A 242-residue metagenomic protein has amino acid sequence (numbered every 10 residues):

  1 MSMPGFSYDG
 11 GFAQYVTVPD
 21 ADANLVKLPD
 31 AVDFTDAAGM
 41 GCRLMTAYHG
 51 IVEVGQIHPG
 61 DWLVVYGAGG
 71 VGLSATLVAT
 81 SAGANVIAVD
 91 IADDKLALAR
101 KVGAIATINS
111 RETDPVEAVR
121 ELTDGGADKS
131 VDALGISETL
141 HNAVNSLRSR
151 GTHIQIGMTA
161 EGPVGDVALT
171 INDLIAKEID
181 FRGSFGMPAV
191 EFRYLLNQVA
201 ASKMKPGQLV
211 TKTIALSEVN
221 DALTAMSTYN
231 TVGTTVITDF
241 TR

Functional and structural regions predicted by a protein language model:
M1-L25: Glycine-rich phosphate/adenylate-binding loop and adjacent beta-alpha elements of nucleotide- or dinucleotide-binding
Y15, H49, V64-A68, A88-V89 (+5 more regions): Glycine- and other small-residue-rich loops at beta-strand/loop junctions that grip anionic moieties
N24-F34, G125, K177-E178, K203: Glycine/charged-rich beta-loop-alpha catalytic/anionic-binding loops adjacent to active sites
V32-T113, E117-A118: Mid-domain Rossmann-like dinucleotide-binding core that forms the NAD(H)/NADP(H) cofactor-binding site
A47, I136, V219-A222: Non-catalytic, hydrophobic alpha-helical segments
G55-I57, T80, I91, A97-D180 (+1 more regions): Glycine-rich cofactor phosphate-binding loops and adjacent beta1-alpha1 units of small-molecule cofactor enzyme domains
L63, E121, D128, I154 (+3 more regions): C-terminal capping/lid region of NAD(P)-dependent oxidoreductase domains
R120, D124, G162-K212, N220-D221: C-terminal substrate-binding/catalytic core of Rossmann-like NAD(P)-dependent dehydrogenases/reductases
